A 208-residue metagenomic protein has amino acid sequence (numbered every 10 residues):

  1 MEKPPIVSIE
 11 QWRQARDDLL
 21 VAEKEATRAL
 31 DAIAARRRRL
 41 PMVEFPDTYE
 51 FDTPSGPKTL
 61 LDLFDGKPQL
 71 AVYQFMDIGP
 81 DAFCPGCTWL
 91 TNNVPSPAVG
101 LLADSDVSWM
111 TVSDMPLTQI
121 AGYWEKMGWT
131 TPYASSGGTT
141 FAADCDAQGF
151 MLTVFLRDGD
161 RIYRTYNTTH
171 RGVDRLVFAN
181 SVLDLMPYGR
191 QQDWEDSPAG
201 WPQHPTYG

Functional and structural regions predicted by a protein language model:
M1-S105, G122-P132, S136-G208: Non-globular targeting/processing and membrane-anchoring segments
S108-D114: Short internal beta-strands
L117: Duplex nucleic acid-engaging cores and interfaces of nucleic-acid transaction enzymes
